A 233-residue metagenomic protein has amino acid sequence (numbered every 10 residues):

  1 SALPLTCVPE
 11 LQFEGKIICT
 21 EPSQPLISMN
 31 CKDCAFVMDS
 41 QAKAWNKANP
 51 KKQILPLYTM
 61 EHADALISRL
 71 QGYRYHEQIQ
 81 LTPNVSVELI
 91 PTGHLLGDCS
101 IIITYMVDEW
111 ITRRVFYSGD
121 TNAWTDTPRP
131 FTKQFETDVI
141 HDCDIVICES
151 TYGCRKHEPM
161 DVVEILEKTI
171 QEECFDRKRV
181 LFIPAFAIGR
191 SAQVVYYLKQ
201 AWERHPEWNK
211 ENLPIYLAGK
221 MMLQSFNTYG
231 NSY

Functional and structural regions predicted by a protein language model:
S1-L3, C7-Q193, K199-W208: His/Asp/Glu-rich metal-coordinating catalytic cores of metallo-dependent phosphodiesterases/hydrolases acting on
G189-R190, K210-S232: Short, conserved secondary-structure transition motifs
